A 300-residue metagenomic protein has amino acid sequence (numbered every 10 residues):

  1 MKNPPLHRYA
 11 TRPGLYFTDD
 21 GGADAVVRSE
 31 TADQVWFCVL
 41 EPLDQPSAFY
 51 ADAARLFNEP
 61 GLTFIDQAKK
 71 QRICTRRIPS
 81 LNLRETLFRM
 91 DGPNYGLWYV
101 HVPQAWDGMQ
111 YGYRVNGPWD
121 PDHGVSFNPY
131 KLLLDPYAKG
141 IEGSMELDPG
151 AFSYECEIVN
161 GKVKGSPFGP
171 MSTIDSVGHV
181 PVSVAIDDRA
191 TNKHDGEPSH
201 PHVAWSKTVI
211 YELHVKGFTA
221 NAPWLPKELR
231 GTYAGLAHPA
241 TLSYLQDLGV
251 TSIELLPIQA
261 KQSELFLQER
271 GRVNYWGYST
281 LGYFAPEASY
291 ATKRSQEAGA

Functional and structural regions predicted by a protein language model:
M1-D19, D52-L83, P93-L97, Q104-E212 (+1 more regions): The feature marks proteins involved in alpha-glucan
G21-A25: Structural beta-strand segments of beta-rich domains
R28-Q34, W106: Short proline/glycine-enriched turn/loop motifs at strand-loop junctions of beta-rich domains
L40-P46, Q71, P79: Change "in extracellular beta-sheet-rich domains … of secreted and cell-surface proteins" to "in beta-sheet-rich domains
Y113, L213, L245, L255 (+1 more regions): Conserved, mostly hydrophobic/aromatic
K216-I253: A conserved hydrophobic secondary-structure block that centers on an alpha-helix together with its immediately flanking
W224-G235, L265-A300: Aromatic- and acidic-residue-enriched carbohydrate-binding clefts of CAZyme catalytic domains
L245-R272: Carboxylate/His-rich catalytic cores and anion/metal-binding grooves
